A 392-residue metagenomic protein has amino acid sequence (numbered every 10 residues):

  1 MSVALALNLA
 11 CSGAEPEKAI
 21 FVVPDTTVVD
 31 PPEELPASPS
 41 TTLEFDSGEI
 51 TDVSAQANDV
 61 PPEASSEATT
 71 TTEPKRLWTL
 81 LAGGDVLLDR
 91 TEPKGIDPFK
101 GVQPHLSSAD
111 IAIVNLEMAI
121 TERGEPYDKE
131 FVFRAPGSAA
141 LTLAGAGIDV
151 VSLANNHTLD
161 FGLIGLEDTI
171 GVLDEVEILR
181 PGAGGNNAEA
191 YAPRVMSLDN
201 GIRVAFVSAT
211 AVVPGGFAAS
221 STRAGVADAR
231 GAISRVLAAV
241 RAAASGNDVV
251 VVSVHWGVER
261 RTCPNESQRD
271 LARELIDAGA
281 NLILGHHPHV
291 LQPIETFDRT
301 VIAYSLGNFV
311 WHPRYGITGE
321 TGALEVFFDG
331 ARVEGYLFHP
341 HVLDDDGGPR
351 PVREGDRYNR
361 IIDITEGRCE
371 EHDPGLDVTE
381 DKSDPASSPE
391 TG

Functional and structural regions predicted by a protein language model:
M1-A4: Sec-dependent N-terminal signal peptides
N8-A10: C-terminal motif of bacterial Sec signal peptides marking the signal peptidase cleavage site
S12-E15: Bacterial signal peptide processing site
V29-P32, T42-D52, A57-E63, E67-G392: Acidic, metal/ion-coordinating pockets
